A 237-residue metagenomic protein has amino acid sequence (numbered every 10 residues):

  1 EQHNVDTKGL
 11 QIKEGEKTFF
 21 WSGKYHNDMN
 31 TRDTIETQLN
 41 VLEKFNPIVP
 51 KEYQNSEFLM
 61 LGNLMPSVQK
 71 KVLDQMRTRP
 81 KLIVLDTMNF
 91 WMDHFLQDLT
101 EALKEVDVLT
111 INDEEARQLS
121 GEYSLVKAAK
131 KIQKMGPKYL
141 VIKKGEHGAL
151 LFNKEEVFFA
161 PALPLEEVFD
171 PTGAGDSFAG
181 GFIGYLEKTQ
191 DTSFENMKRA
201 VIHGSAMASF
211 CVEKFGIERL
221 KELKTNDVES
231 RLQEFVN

Functional and structural regions predicted by a protein language model:
E1-M60, D74-R79, E229-N237: Conserved N-terminal subdomain of the carbohydrate kinase-like
I12-E14, T87-F90, L163-E166: Short, acidic/turn-prone active-site loops that include or flank metal/cofactor- and phosphate-binding residues
N46-P47, K70, D93-L96, E122-V126 (+2 more regions): Structural motif corresponding to alpha-helix initiation and N-cap regions
V49, L99, V168: Acidic, amphipathic alpha-helical patches
F58-L61, V84-D86: Short catalytic-loop micro-motif centered on adjacent basic/acidic residues
N63-V68, M88-M92: Short beta->alpha connector loops
D74-L82, N89-F159: Conserved phosphate/ATP/ADP-binding segment of small-molecule kinases
L125-N237: Conserved phosphate-binding/catalytic region of the ribokinase-like
